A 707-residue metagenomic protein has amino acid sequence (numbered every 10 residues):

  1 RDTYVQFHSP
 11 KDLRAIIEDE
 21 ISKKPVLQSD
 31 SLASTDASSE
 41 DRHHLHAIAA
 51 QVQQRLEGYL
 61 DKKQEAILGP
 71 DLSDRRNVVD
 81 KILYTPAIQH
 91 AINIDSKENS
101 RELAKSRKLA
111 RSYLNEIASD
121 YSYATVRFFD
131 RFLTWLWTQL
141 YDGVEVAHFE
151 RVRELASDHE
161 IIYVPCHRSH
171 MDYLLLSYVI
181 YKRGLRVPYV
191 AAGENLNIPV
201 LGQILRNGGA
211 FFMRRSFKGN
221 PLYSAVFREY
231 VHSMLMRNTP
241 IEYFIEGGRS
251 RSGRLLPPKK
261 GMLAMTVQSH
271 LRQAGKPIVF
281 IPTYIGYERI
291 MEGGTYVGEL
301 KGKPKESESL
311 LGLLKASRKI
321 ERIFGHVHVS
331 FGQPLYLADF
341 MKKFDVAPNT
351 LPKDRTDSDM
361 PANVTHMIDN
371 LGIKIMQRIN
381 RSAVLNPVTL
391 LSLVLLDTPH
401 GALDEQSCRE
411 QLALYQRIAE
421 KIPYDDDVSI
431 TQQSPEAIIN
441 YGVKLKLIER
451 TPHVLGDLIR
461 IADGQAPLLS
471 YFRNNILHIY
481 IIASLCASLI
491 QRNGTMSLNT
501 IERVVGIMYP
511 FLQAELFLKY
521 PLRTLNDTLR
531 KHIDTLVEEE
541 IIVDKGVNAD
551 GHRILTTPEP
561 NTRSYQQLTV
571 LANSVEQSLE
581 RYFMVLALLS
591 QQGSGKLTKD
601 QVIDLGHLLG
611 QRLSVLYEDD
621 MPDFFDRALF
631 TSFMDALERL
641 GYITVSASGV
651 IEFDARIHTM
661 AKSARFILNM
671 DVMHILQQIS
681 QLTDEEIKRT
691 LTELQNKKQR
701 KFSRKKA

Functional and structural regions predicted by a protein language model:
R1-A707: Membrane-interfacial terminal anchoring regions of lipid-handling membrane enzymes
